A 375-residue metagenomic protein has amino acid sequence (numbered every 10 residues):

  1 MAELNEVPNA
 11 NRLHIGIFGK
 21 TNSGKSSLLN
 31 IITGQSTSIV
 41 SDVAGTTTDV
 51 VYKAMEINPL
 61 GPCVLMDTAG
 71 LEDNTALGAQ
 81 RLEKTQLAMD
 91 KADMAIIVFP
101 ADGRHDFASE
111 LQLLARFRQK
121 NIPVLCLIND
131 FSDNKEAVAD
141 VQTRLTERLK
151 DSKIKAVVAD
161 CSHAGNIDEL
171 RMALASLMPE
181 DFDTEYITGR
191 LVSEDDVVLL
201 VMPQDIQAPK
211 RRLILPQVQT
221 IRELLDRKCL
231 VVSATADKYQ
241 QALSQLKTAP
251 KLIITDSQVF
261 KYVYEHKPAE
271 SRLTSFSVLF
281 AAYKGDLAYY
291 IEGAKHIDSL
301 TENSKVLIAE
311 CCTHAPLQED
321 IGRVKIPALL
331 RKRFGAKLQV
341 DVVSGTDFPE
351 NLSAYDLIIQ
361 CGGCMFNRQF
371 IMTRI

Functional and structural regions predicted by a protein language model:
M1-A2, K20-S26, R211-I375: C-terminal effector/interaction modules appended to NTPase cores
M1-A79, E83, L87-A88: Conserved G1/Walker A P-loop phosphate-binding module
I15, V198, S304-V306: Conserved hydrophobic helix-helix packing surfaces used for dimerization/oligomerization
G24-K25, S132-A137, V141, C161-D181 (+1 more regions): Conserved GTPase G-domain signal focused on the G5
V43, T47, L77, R81-K91 (+13 more regions): Helical mechanochemical/support elements of P-loop NTPase systems and associated helical scaffolds
K53-G61, M66, Q80-A156, Y186-R190 (+3 more regions): Conserved C-terminal guanine-recognition region of P-loop GTPase G domains, centered on the G4
T68, V98-G103, I122-D140, V157-N166 (+6 more regions): G-domain G4 guanine-recognition motif of GTPases
V157-K247, I308-A309: C-terminal end of P-loop GTPase domains and the immediately downstream helical coupling element
